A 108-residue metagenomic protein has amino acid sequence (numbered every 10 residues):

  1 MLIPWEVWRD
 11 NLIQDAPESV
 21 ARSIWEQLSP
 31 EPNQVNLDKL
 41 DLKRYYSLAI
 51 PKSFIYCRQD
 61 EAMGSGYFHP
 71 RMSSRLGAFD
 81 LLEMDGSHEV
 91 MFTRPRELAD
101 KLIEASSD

Functional and structural regions predicted by a protein language model:
M1-L12, E61, S87-R94: Low-complexity, flexible helical/coil segments
M1-Y46: Helix-rich cap/lid subdomain of alpha/beta-hydrolase
K43-A49, S74-L76: Short, conserved loop/helix-junction motifs that constitute active-site signature segments in enzyme catalytic cores
S47-L48, F54-Y56: Short beta-strand/loop motif that positions the catalytic acidic residue of the alpha/beta-hydrolase fold
L48, A105-D108: Glycine-rich phosphate-binding loop signature in dinucleotide/nucleotide-binding domains
R58-D85, F92, E104-S106: Conserved loop-alpha-helix segment in the C-terminal half of the alpha/beta-hydrolase fold that carries the catalytic
P95-I103: Short, amphipathic alpha-helical "lid/cap" segments that border enzyme active or binding sites
